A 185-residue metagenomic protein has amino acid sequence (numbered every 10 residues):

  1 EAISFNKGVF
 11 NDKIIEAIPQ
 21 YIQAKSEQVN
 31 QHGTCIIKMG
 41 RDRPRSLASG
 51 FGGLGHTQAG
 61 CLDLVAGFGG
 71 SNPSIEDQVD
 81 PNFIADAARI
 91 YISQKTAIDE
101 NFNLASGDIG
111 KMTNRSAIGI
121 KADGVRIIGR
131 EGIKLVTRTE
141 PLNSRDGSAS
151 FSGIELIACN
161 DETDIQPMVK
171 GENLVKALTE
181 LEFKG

Functional and structural regions predicted by a protein language model:
E1-G185: Right-handed beta-helix
